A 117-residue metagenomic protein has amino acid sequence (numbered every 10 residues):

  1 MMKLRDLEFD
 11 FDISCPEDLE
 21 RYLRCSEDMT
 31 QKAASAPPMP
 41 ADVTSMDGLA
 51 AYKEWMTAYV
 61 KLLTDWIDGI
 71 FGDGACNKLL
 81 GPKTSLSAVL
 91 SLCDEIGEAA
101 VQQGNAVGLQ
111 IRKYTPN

Functional and structural regions predicted by a protein language model:
M1-Y52: Short N-terminal mixed-charge amphipathic segments
A51-A58, L80: Short acidic, glycine/proline-enriched loop segments that cap or flank alpha-helices
G74-N117: C-terminal charged interaction modules
